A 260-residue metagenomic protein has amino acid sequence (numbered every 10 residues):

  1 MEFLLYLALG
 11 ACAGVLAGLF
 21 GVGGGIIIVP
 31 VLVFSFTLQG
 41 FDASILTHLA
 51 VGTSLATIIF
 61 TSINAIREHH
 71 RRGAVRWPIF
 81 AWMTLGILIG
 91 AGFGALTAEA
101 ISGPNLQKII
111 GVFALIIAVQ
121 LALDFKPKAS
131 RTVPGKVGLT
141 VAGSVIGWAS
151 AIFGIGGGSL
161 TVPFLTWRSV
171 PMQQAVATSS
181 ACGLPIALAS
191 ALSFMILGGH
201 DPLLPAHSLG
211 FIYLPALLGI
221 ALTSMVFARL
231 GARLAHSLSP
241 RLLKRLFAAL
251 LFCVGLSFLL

Functional and structural regions predicted by a protein language model:
M1-F20, I27-H48, S62-I152, T166-Q174 (+2 more regions): Juxtamembrane transmembrane-helix boundary motif
G24, L188-S193: Hydrophobic alpha-helical transmembrane segments that constitute the membrane-spanning cores of multi-pass membrane
G52, A177: Phosphate-coordinating loops and pocket residues in cytosolic domains that bind phosphorylated ligands
